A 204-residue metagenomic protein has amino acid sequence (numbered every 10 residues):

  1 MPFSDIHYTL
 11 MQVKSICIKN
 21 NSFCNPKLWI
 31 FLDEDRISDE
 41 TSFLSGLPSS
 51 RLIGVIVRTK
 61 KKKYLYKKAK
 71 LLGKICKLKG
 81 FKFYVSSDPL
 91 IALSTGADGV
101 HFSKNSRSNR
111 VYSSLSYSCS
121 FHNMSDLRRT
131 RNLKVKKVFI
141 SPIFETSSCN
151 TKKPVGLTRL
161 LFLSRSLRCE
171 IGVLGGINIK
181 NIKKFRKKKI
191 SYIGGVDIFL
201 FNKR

Functional and structural regions predicted by a protein language model:
P2-C17, C24, R186-R204: C-terminal helical cap(s) of enzyme catalytic domains, especially alpha/beta-barrels
S22-T41, S116-C119, I171: Active-site mouth loops of central-metabolism enzymes
L28-F31, K82-S86, A97-K104, S116-H122 (+2 more regions): Short, hydrophobic beta-strand segments that form beta-sheet elements in well-ordered domains
I30, V55, A92, T130 (+2 more regions): Conserved, mostly hydrophobic/aromatic
D33-P48, D88-L90, N123-R129, N178-K183: Short, acidic/polar
F43, S49-S113: N-terminal active-site wall of soluble small-molecule enzyme domains
K68-V85, Y112-M124, K153-V173: Alpha-helix-loop-beta-strand connector modules within alpha/beta enzyme cores
V100-V111, K137-T151, G176-R204: Glycine-rich phosphate-binding active-site loops on the catalytic face of alpha/beta enzymes
